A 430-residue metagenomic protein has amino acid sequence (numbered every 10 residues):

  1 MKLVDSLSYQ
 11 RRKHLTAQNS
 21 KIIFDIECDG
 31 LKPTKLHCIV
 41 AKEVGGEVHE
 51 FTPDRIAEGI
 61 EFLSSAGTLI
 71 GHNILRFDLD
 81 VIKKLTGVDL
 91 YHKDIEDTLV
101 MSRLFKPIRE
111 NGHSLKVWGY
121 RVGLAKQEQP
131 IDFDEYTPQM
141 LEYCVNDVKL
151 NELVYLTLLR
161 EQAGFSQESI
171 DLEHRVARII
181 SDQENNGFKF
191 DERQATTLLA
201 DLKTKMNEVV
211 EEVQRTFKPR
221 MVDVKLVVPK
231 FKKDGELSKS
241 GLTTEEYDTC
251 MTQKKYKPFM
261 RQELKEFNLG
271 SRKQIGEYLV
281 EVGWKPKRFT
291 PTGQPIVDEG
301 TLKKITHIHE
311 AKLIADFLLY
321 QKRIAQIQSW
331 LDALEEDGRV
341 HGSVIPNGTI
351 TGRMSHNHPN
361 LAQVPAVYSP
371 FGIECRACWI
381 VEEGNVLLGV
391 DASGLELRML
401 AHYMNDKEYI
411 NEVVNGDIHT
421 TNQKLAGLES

Functional and structural regions predicted by a protein language model:
M1-E27, K32, V40, R121 (+5 more regions): Conserved "right-hand" nucleotidyltransferase catalytic core of DNA-directed polymerases
L3, K32-H37, A41, G45-D54 (+5 more regions): Active-site-proximal helix-loop-helix substrate-binding element of RNase H-like nuclease domains
T34-C38, L387-G389, E396-L428: Metal-dependent catalytic core segments for phosphate chemistry
I39, L75-V88, R103, I275-G283 (+1 more regions): Short active-site loop/helix that positions an aromatic residue
S64-L69, L90, L264-E266, G384-L388: Short active-site oxyanion
D89-H92, N207, W284-T290, M404-G416: Cytochrome P450 catalytic domain signature, combining two hallmark sequence patches
Y91-H92, L104, S114, N207-E208 (+4 more regions): Conserved acidic
K93, V367-F371, C378-V381, H402-N405 (+1 more regions): Short, surface-exposed loop/turn microsegments at beta-strand edges and helix-strand junctions
